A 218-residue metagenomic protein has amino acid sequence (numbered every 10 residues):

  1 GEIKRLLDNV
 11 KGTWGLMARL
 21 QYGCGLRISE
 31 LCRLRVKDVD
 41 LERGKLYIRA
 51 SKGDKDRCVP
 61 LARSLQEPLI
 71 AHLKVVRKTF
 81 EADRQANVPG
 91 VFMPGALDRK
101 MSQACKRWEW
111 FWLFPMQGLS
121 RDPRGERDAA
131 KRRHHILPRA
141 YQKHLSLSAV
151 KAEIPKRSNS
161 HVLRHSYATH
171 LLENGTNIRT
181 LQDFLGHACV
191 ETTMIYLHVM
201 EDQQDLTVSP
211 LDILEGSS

Functional and structural regions predicted by a protein language model:
G1-S218: Conserved catalytic core of the tyrosine transesterase superfamily
